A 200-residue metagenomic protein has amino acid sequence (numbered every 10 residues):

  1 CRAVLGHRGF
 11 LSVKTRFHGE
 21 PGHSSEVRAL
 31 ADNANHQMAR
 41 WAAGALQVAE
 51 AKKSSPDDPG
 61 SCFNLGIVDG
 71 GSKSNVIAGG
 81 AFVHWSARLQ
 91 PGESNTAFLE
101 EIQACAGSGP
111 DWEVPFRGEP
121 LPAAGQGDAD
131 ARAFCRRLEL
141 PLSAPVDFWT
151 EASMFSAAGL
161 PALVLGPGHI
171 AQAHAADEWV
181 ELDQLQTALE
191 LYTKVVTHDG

Functional and structural regions predicted by a protein language model:
A3-G6, L11-G200: Metal-dependent amide/peptide-bond hydrolase catalytic core, centered on the "pita-bread" metallohydrolase fold
